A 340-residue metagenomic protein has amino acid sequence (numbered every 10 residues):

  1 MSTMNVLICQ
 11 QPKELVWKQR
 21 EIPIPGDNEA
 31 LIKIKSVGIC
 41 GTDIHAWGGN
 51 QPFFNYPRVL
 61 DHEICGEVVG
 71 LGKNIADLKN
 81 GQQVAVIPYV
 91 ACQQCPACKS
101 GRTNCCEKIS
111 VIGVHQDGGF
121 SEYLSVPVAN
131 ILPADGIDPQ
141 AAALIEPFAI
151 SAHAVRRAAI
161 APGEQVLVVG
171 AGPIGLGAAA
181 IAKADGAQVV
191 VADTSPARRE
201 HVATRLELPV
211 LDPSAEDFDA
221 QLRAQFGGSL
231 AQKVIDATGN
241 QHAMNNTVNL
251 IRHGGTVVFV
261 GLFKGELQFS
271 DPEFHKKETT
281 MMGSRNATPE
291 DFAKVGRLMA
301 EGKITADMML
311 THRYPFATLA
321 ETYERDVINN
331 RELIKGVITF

Functional and structural regions predicted by a protein language model:
S2-M4, N245-N246, P289-F340: C-terminal hydrophobic helical "lid"/dimerization subdomain of Rossmann-like NAD(P)H-dependent oxidoreductases
P23-V37, N50-P96, D135-I137: Glycine-rich beta-strand-centered segment in the early N-terminal region that forms part of a ligand/cofactor-binding
C92-V169, D307: NAD(P)H dinucleotide-binding glycine-rich loop of Rossmann-like/cofactor-binding domains, especially the beta1-alpha1
I137-A215: Mid-domain Rossmann-like dinucleotide-binding core that forms the NAD(H)/NADP(H) cofactor-binding site
D217-G228: Short amphipathic alpha-helix with an adjacent loop that forms part of the alpha/beta core around
S229-I235: Short SAM/SAH-binding signature in class I
Q241-K303, T339-F340: Glycine-rich phosphate-binding loop and adjacent beta-alpha segment of Rossmann(oid) nucleotide-cofactor-binding
